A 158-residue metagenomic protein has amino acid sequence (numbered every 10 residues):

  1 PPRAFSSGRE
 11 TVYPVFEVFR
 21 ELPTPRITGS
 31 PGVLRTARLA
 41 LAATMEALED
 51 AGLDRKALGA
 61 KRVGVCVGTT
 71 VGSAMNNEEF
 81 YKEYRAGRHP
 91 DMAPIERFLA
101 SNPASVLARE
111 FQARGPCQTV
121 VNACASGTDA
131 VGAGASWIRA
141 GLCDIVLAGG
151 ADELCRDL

Functional and structural regions predicted by a protein language model:
P1-P116, S136-R139, L154-C155: Conserved "HGTGT" condensation-loop signature of ketosynthase/thiolase-family condensing enzymes that catalyze
P116-N122: Short loop-beta-helix segment that forms the pyridoxal 5′-phosphate
N122-C124, G150: Short, structured patches in soluble enzyme cores that scaffold and shape functional sites
G127: Short conserved active-site loop signatures built around small residues
A130: Active-site histidine-anchored catalytic micro-motif
A133: Internal active-site segments that recognize and position negatively charged phosphoryl groups and nucleotide moieties
L142-L158: Acyl-CoA/ACP chain-elongation machinery
